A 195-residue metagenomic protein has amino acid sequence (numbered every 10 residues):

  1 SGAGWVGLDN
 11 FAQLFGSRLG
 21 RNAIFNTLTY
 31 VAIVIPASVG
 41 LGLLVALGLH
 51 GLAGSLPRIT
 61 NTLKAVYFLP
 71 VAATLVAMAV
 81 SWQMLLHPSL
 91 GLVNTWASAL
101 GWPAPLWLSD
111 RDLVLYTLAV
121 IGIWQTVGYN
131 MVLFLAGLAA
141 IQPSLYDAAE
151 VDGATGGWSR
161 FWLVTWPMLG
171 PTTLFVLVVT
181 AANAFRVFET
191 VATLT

Functional and structural regions predicted by a protein language model:
S1-T195: A structural signal for multi-pass alpha-helical bundles of membrane permease subunits that mediate small-molecule
